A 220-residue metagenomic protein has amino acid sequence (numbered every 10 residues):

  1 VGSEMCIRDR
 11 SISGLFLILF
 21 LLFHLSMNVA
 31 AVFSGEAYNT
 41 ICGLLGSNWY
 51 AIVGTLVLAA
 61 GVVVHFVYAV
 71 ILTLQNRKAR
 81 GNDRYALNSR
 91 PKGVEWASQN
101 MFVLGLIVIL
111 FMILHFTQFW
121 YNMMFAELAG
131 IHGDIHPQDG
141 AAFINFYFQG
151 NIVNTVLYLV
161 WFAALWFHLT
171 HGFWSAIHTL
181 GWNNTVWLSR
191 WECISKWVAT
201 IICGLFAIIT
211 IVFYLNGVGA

Functional and structural regions predicted by a protein language model:
V1-I7: Short, small-residue-biased leader/transition segments that mark boundaries at the very start of proteins
S34-N48, G133-Q138, A142: Perimembrane loop-to-helix junctions flanking transmembrane segments
L44-V62: Interfacial helix-start motif at the membrane-water boundary
V63-A79, W166-H178: Membrane-water interface of transmembrane alpha-helices
N100-D134: Transmembrane alpha-helix/helix-exit interface in multi-pass inner-membrane proteins
Q118, Q149-G172: Alpha-helical transmembrane segments of helical membrane proteins, especially in multi-pass transport, channel
I177-I201: Interfacial loop-to-transmembrane junctions
I208-A220: Juxtamembrane boundary at the C-terminal end of a transmembrane helix
